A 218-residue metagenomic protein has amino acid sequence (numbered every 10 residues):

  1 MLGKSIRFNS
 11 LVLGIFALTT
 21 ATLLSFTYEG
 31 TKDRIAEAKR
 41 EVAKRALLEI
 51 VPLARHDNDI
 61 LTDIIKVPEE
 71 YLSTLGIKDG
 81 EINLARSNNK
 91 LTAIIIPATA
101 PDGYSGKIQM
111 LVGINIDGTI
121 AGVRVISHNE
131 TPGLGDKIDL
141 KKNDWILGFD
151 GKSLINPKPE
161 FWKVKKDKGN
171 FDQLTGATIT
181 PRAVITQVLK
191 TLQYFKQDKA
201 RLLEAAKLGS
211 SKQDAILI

Functional and structural regions predicted by a protein language model:
M1-I218: Flexible, solvent-exposed loop/hinge segments and secondary-structure transition points
